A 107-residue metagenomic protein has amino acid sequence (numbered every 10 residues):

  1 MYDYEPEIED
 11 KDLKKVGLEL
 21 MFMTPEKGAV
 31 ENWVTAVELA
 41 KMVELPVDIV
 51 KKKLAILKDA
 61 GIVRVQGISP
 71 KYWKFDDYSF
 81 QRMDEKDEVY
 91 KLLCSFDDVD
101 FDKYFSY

Functional and structural regions predicted by a protein language model:
M1-M23: Short alpha-helical segments that sit at the start of domains
Y4-E5, E19, E38-M42, D48 (+1 more regions): Exposed, interaction-prone assembly regions rather than primary DNA-binding/catalytic cores
P6-K14, T35, I68-D97: Short, cationic-aromatic polyanion-contact patches
L18-E19, G28-A29, A55-I56: Intrinsically disordered and other compositionally biased segments
K27-M42: Short acidic, hydrophobic short linear motifs in intrinsically disordered regions
E44-D59: Short amphipathic alpha-helical interaction segments
K58-S69: A short, conserved structural fragment
